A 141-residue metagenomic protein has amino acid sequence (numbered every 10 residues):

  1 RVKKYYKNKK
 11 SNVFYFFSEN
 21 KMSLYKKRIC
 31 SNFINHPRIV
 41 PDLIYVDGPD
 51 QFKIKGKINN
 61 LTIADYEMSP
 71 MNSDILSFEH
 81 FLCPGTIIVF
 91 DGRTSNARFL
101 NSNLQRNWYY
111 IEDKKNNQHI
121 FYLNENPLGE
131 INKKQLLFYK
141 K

Functional and structural regions predicted by a protein language model:
R1-N20: SAM cofactor-binding core of SAM-dependent methyltransferases, primarily the Rossmann-like beta-alpha-beta module
K10, I39-P41, G85: A general structural motif
F16-K21, D50-K141: C-terminal substrate-binding/active-site "lid" region of AdoMet-derived donor-dependent transferases
M22-N35, N72: A Trp-anchored, charged/polar loop motif used as the substrate-binding/catalytic surface of acyl/ester-handling
F33-L43: A short acidic, Gly/Pro-enriched loop at the edge of an enzyme's catalytic core that lines a small-molecule cofactor
I39-P41, G48, S73: Short coil/turn linker and secondary-structure boundary residues
L43-Y45, V89: Structural motif
